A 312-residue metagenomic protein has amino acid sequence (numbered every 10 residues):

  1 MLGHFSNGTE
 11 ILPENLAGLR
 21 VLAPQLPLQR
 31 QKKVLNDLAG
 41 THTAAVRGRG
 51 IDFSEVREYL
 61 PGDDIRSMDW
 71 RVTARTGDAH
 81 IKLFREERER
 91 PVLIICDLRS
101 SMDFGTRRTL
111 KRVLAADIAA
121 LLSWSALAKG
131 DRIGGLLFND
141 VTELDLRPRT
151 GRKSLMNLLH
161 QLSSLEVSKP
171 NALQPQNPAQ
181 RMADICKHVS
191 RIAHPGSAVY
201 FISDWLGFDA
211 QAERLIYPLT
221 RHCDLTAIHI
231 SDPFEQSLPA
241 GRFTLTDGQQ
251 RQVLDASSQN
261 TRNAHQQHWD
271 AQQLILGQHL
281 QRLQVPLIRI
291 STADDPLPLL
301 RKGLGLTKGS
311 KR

Functional and structural regions predicted by a protein language model:
M1-A45, E58-D63, V72, G77 (+2 more regions): Exposed, interaction-prone extracellular/peripheral surfaces
V46-G50: A positional/architectural concept
E55: Acidic, metal-associated active-site segment
I65-S67: N-terminal juxtadomain amphipathic helix that follows a signal peptide/anchor or precedes a small N-terminal auxiliary
L122: Active-site SXXK
